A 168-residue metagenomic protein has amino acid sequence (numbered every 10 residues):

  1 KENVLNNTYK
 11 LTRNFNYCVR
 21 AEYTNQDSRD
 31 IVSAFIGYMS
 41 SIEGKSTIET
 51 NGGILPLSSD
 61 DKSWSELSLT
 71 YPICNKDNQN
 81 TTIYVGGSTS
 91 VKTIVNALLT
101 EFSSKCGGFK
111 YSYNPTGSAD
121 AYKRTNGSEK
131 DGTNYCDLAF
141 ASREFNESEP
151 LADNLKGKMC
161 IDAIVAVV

Functional and structural regions predicted by a protein language model:
K1-V168: Exported/periplasmic ABC-transporter solute-binding proteins
